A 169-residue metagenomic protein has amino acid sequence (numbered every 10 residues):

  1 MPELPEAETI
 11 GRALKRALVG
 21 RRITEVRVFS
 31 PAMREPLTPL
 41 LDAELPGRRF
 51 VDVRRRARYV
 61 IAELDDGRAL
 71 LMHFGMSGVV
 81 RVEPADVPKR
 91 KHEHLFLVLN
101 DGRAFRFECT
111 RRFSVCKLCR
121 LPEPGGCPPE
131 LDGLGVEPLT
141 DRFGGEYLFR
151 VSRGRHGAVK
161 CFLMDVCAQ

Functional and structural regions predicted by a protein language model:
M1-E108, R112-S114: A cross-family signal for N-terminal binding/gating loops and helix N-caps that shape access to the active site
L70-Q169: Phosphate/anion-contacting hairpin/loop surfaces
